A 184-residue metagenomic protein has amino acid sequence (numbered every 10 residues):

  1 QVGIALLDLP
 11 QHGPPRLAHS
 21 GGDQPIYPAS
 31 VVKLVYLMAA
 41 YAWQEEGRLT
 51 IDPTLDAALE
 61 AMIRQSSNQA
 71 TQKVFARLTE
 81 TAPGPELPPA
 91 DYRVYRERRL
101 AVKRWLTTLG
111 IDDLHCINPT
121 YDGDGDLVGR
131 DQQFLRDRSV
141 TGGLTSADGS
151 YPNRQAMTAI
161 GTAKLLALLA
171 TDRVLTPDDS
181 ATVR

Functional and structural regions predicted by a protein language model:
Q1, L7-L9, W43-G47, A61 (+4 more regions): Structured segments of extracytoplasmic/periplasmic soluble domains in secreted or envelope-associated proteins
Q1-G21: A short, well-structured edge-of-sheet supersecondary motif
V2, G21-D23, Y27-V31, A57 (+2 more regions): Extracytoplasmic
D23-Q24, L59, A90, S150 (+1 more regions): Conserved short-loop catalytic and cofactor-binding motifs
I26-L49, M62, T162: Active-site SXXK
A42-A61, T71, T176-A181: Short, well-structured active-site flanking segments
T54-L144, M157-G161: Active-site-adjacent helix/loop patches that line small-molecule binding or acyl-intermediate pockets
R138-G149, N153-R184: Active-site-proximal alpha-helical segments within enzyme catalytic domains
